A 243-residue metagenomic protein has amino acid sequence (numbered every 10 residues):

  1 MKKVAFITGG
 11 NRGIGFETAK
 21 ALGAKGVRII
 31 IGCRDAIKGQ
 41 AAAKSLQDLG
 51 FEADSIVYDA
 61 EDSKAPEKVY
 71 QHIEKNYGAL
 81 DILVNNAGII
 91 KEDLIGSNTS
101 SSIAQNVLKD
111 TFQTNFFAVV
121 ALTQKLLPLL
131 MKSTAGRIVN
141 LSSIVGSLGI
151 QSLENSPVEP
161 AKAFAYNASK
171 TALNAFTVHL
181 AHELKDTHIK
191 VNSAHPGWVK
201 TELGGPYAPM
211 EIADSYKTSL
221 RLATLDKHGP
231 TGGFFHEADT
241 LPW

Functional and structural regions predicted by a protein language model:
M1-I30: Canonical Rossmann dinucleotide-binding motif of NAD(H)/NADP(H)-dependent dehydrogenases/reductases, specifically
I7-T8, N85-N86, R137-S143, K190-H195: Structural signature of the Rossmann-like NAD(P)-dependent dehydrogenase/reductase core
K25-A41: Conserved glycine-rich Rossmann-like NAD(P)H-binding loop of the short-chain dehydrogenase/reductase
A36, V57-V69: The beta1-alpha1 cofactor-binding region of Rossmann-like NAD(H)/NADP(H)-dependent oxidoreductases
F51-E52, H72-N85, K91, G96 (+1 more regions): A glycine-rich helix->loop->beta "capping" turn within Rossmann-like NAD(P)(H)-dependent oxidoreductase domains
A65-K68, D110, A118-K125: Conserved mid-core alpha-helix of short-chain dehydrogenase/reductase
I89-D93, S97-F112, F117, M131-K185: Catalytic loop of short-chain dehydrogenase/reductase
T171, D186, S193-A194, T201 (+1 more regions): C-terminal helical subdomain
